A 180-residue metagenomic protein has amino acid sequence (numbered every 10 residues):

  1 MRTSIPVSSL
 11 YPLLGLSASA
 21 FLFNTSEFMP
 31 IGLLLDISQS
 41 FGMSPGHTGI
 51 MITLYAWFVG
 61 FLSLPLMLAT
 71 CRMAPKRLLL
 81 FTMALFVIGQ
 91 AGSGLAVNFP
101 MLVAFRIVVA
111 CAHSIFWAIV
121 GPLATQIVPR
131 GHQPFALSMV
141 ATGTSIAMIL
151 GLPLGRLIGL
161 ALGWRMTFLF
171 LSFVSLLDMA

Functional and structural regions predicted by a protein language model:
P12-T48, L66: Extracytoplasmic
L16, A20, Q90, N98-A110: Helical-face signature of the major facilitator-like transporter fold
F28, A56-L64, M148-I149: Residue-level signature of mid-helix packing/kink "hotspots" within the transmembrane helices of 12-pass Major
F61-P100: Conserved MFS/SLC helix-loop-helix module at the cytosolic interface between two early adjacent transmembrane helices
M83, V87-Q90, F105-R106, S172-M179: A generic transmembrane-helix signature of 12-TM secondary carrier transporters
F99, F105-S145: Cytoplasmic helix-loop-helix junction between adjacent transmembrane helices in 12-TM secondary transporters
M101, R130-A180: Helix-loop-helix hairpin linking two adjacent transmembrane segments in secondary transporters
